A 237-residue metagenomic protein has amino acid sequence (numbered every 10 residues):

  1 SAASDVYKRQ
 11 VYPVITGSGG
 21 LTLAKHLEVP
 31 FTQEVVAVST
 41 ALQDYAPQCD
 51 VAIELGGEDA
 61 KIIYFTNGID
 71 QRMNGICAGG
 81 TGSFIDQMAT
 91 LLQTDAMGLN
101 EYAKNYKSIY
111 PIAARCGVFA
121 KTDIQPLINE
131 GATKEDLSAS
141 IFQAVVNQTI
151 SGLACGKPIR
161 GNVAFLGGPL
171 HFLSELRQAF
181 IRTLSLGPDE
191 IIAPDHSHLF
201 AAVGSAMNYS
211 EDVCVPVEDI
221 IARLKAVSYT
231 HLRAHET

Functional and structural regions predicted by a protein language model:
S1-Y7, A234-T237: Short, small-residue-biased leader/transition segments that mark boundaries at the very start of proteins
S4, K8-V11, T149-G161: Phosphate/pyrophosphate-binding loops at sites that engage ATP/ADP/AMP, CoA/4′-phosphopantetheine, polyphosphate
S18-G19, C155-T183, P194-H198: Glycine-rich phosphate-binding loops at beta-strand->alpha-helix junctions
G19-T66, D70, I150, A154-C155 (+1 more regions): Conserved phosphate-binding catalytic cores of ATP/NTP-utilizing and phosphoryl-transfer enzymes
F31-V35, I181-V203: Conserved phosphate-binding/catalytic loops in two-lobed NTP-binding clefts
N67-S108, C116, M207-E211: Glycine-rich phosphate-binding loop plus the immediately following alpha-helix
I85-D86, A193-S228: Glycine-rich phosphate-binding/hydrolytic loop that grips phosphoryl groups
A120-S151: Adenine-nucleotide phosphate-binding core of ATP-dependent small-molecule kinases
